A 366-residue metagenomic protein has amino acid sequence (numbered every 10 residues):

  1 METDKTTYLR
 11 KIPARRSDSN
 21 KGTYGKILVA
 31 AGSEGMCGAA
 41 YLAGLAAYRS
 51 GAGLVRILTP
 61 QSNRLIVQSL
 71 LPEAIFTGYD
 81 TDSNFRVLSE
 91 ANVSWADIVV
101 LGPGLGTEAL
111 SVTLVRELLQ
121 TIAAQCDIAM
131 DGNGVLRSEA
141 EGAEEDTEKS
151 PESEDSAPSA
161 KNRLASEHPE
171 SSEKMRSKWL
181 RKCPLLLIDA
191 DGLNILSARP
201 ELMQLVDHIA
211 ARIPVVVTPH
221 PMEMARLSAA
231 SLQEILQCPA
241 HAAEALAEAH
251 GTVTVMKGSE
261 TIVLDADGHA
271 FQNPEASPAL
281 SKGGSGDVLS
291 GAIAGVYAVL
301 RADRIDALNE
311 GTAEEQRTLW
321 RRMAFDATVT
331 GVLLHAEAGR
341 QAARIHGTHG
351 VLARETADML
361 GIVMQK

Functional and structural regions predicted by a protein language model:
M1-G22: Positively charged, low-complexity intrinsically disordered leader regions
M1-K5, L58-E275, E310-L319, Q365: Glycine-rich phosphate/dinucleotide-binding loop and adjoining beta-alpha-beta core of small-molecule
R16-T23, E34-M36, S277-I293, W320 (+2 more regions): Short glycine/threonine-rich catalytic loop with a Thr-x-Gly-x-Asp
N20-I75, T81-S83: Substrate-binding N-lobe of the ribokinase-like
K21-V29, D267-A279: Glycine/charged-rich beta-loop-alpha catalytic/anionic-binding loops adjacent to active sites
G35-S50, R56, E108-S111, L193-S197 (+2 more regions): Short glycine/serine/threonine-rich phosphate/pyrophosphate-binding segments that cradle anionic phosphate groups
R226, K282-R317, M323, T328-L333: Short, small-residue alpha-helix embedded
A336-K366: Charged C-terminal helix
